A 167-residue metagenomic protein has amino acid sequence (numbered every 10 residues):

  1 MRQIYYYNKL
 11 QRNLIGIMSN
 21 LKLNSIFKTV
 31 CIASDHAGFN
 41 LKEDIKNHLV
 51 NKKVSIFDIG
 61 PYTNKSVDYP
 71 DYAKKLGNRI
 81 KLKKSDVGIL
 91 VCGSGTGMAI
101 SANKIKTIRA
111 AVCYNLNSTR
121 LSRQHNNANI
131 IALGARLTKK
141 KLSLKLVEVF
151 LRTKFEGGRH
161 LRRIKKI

Functional and structural regions predicted by a protein language model:
R2-T29, S85: SAM-dependent methyltransferases
T29-S34, I131-A132: Short glycine-rich or small-residue beta-strand-to-loop segments that form or flank ligand, phosphate, metal/Fe-S
T29-V30, S85-G88, T107-R109: Short active-site oxyanion
I32-V50: Glycine-rich phosphate/diphosphate-binding loop of Rossmann-like nucleotide-binding domains
S55-S66: A short beta-strand-loop structural module common to alpha/beta enzyme folds
Y72-L90, S94: Short, structured active-site "lid" loops
V91, T96-A132: Mid-chain, well-packed structural core segment of small domains
L116-I167: C-terminal binding/interaction regions
